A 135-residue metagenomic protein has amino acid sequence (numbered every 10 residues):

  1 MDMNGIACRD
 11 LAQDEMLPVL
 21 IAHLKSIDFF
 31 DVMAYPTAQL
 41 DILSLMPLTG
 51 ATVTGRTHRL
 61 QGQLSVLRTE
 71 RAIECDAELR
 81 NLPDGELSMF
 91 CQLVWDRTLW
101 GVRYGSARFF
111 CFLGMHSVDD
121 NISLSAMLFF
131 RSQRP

Functional and structural regions predicted by a protein language model:
M1-P135: Low-complexity, acidic/polar, glycine-enriched regions of mature
